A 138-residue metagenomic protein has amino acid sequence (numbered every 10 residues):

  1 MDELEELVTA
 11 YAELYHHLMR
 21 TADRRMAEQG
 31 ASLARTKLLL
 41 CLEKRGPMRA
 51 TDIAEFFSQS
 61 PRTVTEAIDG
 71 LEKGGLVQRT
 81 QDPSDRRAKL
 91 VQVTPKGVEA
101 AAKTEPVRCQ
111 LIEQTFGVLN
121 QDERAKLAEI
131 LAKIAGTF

Functional and structural regions predicted by a protein language model:
M1-Q29: N-terminal leader segment of winged-helix/HTH proteins
V8, A12, H16, S58 (+2 more regions): Short amphipathic alpha-helical segments with heptad-repeat character
T9, E13, K37, K126-E129 (+1 more regions): Amphipathic alpha-helical interaction segments
Y15-L18, G46, A101, A135-F138: A structural signal for well-ordered alpha-helices, especially hydrophobic packing surfaces of coiled-coils
M19, D69-A132: Charged, amphipathic alpha-helical coiled-coil/dimerization segments
R20-T63: N-terminal helix-turn-helix DNA-binding core of bacterial DNA-binding proteins
A27, E43, S58, A102-E105 (+2 more regions): Alpha-solenoid HEAT/Armadillo repeat architecture
